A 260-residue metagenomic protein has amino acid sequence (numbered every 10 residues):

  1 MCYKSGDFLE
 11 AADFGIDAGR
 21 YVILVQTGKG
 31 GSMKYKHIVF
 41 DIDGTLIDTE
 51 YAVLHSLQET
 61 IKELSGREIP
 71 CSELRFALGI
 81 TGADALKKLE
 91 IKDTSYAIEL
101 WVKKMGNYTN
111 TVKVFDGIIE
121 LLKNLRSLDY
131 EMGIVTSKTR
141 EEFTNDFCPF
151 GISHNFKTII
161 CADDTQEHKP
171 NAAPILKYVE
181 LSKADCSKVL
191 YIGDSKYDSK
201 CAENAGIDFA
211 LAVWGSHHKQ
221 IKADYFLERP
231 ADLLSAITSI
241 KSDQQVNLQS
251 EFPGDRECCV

Functional and structural regions predicted by a protein language model:
Y3, K34-I38, R126, T139-R140 (+1 more regions): Asp-based, Mg2+/Mn2+-dependent phosphohydrolase catalytic module
F8-L9, F14, L24, Q244: Short hydrophobic targeting helices and cationic amphipathic motifs that mediate membrane/organellar targeting
A11, D17-R20, D255: Compositionally biased, low-complexity intrinsically disordered regions
D17, L24, K62, E120 (+1 more regions): Residues marking helix boundaries in flexible regions
R20-S32: Short, Lys/Arg-enriched N-terminal segments with co-localized hydrophobic residues within the first ~10-30 amino acids
K34-E120, R126-L128: N-terminal helical cap/lid subdomain that shapes the substrate entry/recognition surface in HAD-like hydrolases
T45, T136-K138: Conserved phosphate-coupling serine/threonine residues in phosphotransfer and NTP-handling enzymes
